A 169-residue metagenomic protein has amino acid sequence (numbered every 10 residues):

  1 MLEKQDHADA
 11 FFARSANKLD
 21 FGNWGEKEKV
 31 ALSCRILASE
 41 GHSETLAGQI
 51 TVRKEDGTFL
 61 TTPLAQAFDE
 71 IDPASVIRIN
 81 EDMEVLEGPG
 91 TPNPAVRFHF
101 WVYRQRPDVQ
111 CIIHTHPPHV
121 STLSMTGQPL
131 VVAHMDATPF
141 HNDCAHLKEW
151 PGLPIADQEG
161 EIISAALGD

Functional and structural regions predicted by a protein language model:
M1-D169: Glycine-rich flexible loops
